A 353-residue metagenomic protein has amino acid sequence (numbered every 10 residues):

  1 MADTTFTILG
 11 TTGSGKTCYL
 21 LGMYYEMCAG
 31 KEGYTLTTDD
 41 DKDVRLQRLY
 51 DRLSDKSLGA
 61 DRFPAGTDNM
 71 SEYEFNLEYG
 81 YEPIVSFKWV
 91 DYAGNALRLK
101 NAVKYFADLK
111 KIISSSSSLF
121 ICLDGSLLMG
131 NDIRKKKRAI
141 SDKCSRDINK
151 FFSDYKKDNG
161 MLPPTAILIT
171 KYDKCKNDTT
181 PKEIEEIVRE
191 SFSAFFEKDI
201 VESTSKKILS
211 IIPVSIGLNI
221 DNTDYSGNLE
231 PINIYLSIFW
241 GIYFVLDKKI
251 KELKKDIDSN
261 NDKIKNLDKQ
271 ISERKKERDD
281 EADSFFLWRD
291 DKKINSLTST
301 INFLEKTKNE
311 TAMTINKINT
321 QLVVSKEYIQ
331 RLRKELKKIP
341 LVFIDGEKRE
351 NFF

Functional and structural regions predicted by a protein language model:
M1-W89: Conserved G1/Walker A P-loop phosphate-binding module
A2-D3, T7-I8, T204, L229 (+1 more regions): C-terminal non-catalytic interaction/localization modules
T5-G13, Y79, P83, A102-I113 (+3 more regions): Short, charged/polar micro-motifs that form catalytic or ligand-binding hotspots
G10-T12, Y79, A93-A96, D173 (+1 more regions): Short, flexible loop/turn elements at secondary-structure junctions
K16, L20, L109, E230-I234: Short, charged, low-complexity patches
P64-R134, S145, K150: Switch II of P-loop NTPase G domains
L97-L99, L128-I133, K174-K182, I220-T223 (+1 more regions): Switch/connector loops and helix/strand junctions flanking conserved nucleotide-binding motifs in nucleotide-processing
S115-E277: Conserved GTP-binding G-domain of TRAFAC-class P-loop NTPases and closely related GTPase folds
